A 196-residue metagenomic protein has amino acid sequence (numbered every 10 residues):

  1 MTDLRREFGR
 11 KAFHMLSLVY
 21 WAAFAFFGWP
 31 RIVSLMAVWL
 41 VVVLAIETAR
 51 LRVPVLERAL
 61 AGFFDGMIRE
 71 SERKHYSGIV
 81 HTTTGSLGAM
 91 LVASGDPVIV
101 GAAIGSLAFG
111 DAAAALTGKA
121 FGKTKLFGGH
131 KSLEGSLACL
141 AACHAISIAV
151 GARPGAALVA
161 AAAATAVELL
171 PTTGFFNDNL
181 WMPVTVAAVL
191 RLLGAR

Functional and structural regions predicted by a protein language model:
M1-L126, H130, E134-R196: Hydrophobic alpha-helical transmembrane segments
